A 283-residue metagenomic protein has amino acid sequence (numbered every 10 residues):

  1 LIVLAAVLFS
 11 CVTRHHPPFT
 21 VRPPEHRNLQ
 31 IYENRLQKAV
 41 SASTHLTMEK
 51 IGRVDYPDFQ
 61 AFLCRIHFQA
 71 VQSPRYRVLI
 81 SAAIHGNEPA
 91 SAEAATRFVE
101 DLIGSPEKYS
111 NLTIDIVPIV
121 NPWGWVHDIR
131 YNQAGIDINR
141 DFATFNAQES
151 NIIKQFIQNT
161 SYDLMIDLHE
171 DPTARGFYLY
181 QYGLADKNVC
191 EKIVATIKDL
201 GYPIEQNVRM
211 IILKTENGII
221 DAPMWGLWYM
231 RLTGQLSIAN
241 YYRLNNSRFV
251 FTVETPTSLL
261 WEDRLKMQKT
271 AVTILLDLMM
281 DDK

Functional and structural regions predicted by a protein language model:
L1-L8: Bacterial N-terminal signal peptides
C11-C64: Short glycine- and acidic-rich boundary segments immediately preceding or forming the N-terminal edge of structured
M48, L63-R65, I116, M165 (+2 more regions): Conserved beta-strand scaffold positions in the cores of enzyme catalytic domains, especially in NTP/NDP-utilizing
L63-P74: Short beta-strand-to-loop junctions in surface cap/lid or active-site-entrance loops
I66, W125-V126, I238-Y241: Short beta-strand/turn micro-motifs at beta-sheet edges
P74-I84, P89-M224, R243: Active-site/substrate-binding loop(s) of hydrolase catalytic cores
P223-K283: Active-site-adjacent mobile loop/cap segments within catalytic or ligand-binding domains
